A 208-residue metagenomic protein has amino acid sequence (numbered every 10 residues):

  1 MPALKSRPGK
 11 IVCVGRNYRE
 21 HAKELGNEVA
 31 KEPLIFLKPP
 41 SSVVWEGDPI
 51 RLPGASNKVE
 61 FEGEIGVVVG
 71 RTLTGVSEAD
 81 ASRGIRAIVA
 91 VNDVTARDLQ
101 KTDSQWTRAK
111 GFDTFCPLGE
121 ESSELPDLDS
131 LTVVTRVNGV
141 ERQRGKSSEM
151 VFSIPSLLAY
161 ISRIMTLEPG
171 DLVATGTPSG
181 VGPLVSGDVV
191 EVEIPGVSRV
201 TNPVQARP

Functional and structural regions predicted by a protein language model:
M1-G66, R71: Extended, compositionally biased flexible segments
M1-K5, H21, N27-V29, R97-P208: Catalytic-pocket segment enriched in acidic/His residues
V43, I50-L52, V59, V76 (+3 more regions): Short clusters of hydrophobic/aromatic residues that line enzyme substrate/ligand-binding pockets
N57-V59, D80, G84, L184: A generic structural micro-feature
E64-V68, V89, V134: Residues embedded in well-ordered beta-strands
L73-S77, E124-D127: Short helix-loop capping/hinge motifs at secondary-structure junctions, enriched in acidic/polar residues
T74-I88: N-terminal accessory regions of nucleic-acid-interacting proteins
